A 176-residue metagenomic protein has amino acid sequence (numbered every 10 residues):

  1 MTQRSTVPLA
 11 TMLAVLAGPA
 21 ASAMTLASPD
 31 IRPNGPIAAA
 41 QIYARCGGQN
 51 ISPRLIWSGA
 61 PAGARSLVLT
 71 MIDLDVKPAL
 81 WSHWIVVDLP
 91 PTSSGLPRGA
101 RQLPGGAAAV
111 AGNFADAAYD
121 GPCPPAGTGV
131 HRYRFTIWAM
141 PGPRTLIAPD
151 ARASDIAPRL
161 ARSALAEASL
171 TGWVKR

Functional and structural regions predicted by a protein language model:
M1-S5: Positively charged n-region of N-terminal signal peptides that target proteins for export
P8-P19: Bacterial N-terminal signal peptides
A21-R176: N-terminus-centered regions that define maturation/targeting leaders and the start of the first functional domain
